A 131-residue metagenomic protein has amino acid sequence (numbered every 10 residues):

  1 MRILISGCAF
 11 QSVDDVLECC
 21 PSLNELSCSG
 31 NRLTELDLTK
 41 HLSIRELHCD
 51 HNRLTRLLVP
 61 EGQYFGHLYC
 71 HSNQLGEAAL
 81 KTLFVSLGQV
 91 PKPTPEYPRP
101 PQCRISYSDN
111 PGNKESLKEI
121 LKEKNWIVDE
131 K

Functional and structural regions predicted by a protein language model:
M1, F10, L23, L33 (+5 more regions): Conserved hydrophobic position(s) of the canonical leucine-rich repeat
C8, N31, N52, N73 (+1 more regions): Consensus "Asn ladder" position of solenoid repeat domains
V13-D15, L36, L57-V59, A78 (+1 more regions): Canonical leucine-rich repeat
E18-C19, S29, K40-H41, D50 (+1 more regions): C-terminal capping segment of individual leucine-rich repeats
H48-D50, T55-S72, A78-A79: Acidic, glycine-rich calcium-binding repeat modules characteristic of RTX/beta-roll and related beta-solenoid repeat
G66, L87-K131: C-terminal capping region of solenoid repeat domains
